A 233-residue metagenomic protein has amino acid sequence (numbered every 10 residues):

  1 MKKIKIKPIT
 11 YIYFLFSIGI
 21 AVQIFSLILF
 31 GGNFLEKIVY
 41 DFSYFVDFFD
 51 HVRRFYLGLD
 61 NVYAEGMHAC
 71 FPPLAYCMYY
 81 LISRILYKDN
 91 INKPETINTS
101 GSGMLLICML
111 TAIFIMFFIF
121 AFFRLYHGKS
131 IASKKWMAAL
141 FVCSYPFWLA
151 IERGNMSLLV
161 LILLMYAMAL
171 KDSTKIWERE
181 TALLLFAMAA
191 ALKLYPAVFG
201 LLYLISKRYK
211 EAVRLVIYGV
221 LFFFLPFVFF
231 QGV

Functional and structural regions predicted by a protein language model:
M1-K2, A197-G232: Perimembrane helix-loop-helix junctions
K2-I131: TM-lumen/periplasm interface segments of multi-pass membrane proteins, especially the first transmembrane helix
K2-K5, F123-K134, S173-W177, Y203-V213: Membrane-interface helix-boundary motifs at transmembrane edges
M109-M116, L158-Y166, A189-Y195, V216: Membrane-embedded alpha-helical segments of multi-pass membrane proteins, especially the transmembrane helices
M137-V142, F186, A190: Short helix- or helix-capping micro-motifs that position conserved polar/aromatic residues at function-defining sites
L149-S157: Short acidic/glycine- and proline-prone juxtamembrane loop motifs at membrane-interface regions of multi-pass membrane
M165-E180: Membrane-interface transmembrane helices that cradle and orient dolichyl/undecaprenyl
R179-Y203: Membrane-interface alpha helices of multi-pass inner-membrane proteins
